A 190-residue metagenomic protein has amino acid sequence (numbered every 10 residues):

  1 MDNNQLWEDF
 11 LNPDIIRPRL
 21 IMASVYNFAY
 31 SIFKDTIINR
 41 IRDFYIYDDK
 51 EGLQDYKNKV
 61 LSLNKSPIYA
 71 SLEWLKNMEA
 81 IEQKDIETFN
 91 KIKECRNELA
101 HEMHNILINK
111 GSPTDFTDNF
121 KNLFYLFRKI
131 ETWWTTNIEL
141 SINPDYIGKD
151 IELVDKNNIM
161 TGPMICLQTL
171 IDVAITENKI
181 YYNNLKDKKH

Functional and structural regions predicted by a protein language model:
M1-H190: Amphipathic alpha-helical interface elements
